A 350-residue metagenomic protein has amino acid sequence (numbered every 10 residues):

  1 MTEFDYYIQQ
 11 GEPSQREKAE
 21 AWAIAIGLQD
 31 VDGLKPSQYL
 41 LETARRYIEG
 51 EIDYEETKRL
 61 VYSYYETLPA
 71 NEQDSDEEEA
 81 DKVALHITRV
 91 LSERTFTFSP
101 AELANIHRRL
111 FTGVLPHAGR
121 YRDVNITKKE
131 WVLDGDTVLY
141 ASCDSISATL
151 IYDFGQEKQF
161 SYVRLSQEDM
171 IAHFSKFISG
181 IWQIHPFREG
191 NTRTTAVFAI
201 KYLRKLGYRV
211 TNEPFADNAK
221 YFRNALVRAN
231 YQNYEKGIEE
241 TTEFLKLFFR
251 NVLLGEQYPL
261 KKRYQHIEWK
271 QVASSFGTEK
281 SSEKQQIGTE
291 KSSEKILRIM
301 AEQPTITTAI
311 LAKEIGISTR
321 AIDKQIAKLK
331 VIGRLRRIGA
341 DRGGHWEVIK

Functional and structural regions predicted by a protein language model:
M1-K350: FIC/Doc superfamily catalytic core
